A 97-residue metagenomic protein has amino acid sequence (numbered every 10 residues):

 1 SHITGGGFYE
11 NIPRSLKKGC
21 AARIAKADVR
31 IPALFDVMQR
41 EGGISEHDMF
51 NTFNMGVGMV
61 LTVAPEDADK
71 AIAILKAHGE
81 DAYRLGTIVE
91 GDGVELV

Functional and structural regions predicted by a protein language model:
S1-V97: Glycine-/charge-enriched secondary-structure boundary and capping motifs
